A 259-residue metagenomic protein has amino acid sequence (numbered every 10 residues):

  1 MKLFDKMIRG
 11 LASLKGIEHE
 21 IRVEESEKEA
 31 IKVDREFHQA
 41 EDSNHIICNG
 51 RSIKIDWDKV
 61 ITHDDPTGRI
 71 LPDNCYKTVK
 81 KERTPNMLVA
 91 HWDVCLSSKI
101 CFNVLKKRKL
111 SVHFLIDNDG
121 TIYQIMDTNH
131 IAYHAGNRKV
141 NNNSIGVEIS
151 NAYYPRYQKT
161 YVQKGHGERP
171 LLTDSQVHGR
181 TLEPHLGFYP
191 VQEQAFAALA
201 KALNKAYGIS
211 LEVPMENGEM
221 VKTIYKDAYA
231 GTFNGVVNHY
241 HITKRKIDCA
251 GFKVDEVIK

Functional and structural regions predicted by a protein language model:
M1-W57, H63, Y157-K259: Basic/polar, cationic surfaces and motifs that engage anionic cell-wall and phosphate/carboxylate ligands
W57, T62-K205, I209: Active-site-adjacent loop/helix surface patches within enzyme catalytic domains that shape the substrate-binding cleft
